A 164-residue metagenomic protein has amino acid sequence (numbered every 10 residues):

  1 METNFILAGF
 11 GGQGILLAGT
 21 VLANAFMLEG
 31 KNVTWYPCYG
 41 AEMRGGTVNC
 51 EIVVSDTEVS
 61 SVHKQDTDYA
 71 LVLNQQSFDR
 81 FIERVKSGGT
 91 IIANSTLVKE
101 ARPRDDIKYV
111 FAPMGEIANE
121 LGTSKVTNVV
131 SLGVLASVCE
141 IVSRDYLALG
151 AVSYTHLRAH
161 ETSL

Functional and structural regions predicted by a protein language model:
M1-R158: Active-site cofactor/cluster-binding pocket
A159-L164: A short, hydrophobic C-terminal helix/tail in secreted or cell-surface proteins
